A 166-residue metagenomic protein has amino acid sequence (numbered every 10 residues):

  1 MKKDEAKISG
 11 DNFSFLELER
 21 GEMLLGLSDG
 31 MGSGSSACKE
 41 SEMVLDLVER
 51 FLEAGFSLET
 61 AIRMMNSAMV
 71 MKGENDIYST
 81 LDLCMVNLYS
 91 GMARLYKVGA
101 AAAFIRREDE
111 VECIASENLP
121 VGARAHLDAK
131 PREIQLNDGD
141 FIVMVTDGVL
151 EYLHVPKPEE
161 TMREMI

Functional and structural regions predicted by a protein language model:
M1-D4, K97, A115: Short glycine- and acidic-rich boundary segments immediately preceding or forming the N-terminal edge of structured
M1-M31, S36, E42-D46, A129-R132: N-terminal entry segment of metal-dependent catalytic domains or homologous docking segments
A6, V111-A115, P158-I166: Cytosol-facing boundaries of transmembrane alpha helices in integral membrane proteins
K7-G21, L81, I114-V155: Acidic loop->beta-strand submotif enriched in PP2C/PPM serine/threonine phosphatases
G26, K97, I142-M144: Residue-level marker for buried hydrophobic side chains located in beta-strands that build the well-ordered beta-sheet
M31-G32, A100-A103, E110-E112, L150-E151: Short, surface-exposed beta-strand-loop junctions and turns on beta-sheet-rich folds
G32-A54, D140-I166: Active-site-proximal, acidic helix/loop segment immediately C-terminal to a metal-coordinating Asp/Glu
C38-E108: Catalytic core of PPM/PP2C metal-dependent serine/threonine phosphatase domains
